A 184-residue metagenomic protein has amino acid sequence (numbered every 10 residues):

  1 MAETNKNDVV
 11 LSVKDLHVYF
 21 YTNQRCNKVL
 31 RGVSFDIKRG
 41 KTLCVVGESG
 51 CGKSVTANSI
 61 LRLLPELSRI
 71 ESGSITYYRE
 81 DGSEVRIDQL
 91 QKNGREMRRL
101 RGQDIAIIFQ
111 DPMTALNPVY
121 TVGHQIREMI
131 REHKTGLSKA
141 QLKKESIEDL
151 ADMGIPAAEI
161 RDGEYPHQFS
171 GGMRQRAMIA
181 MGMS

Functional and structural regions predicted by a protein language model:
M1-S184: ABC transporter nucleotide-binding domains
